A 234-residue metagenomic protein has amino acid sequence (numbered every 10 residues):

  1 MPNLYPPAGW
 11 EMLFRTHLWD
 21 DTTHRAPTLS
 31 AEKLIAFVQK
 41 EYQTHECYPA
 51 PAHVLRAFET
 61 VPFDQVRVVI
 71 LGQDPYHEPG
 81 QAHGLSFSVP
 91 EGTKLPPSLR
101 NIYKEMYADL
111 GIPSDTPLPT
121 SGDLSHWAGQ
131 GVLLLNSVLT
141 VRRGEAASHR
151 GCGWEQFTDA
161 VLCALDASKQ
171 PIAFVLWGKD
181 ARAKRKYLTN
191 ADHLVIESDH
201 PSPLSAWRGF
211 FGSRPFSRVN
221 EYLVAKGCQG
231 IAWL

Functional and structural regions predicted by a protein language model:
L4-P7, E11-A173, D180-A183, L188 (+4 more regions): A polyanion-binding, active-site-adjacent surface
